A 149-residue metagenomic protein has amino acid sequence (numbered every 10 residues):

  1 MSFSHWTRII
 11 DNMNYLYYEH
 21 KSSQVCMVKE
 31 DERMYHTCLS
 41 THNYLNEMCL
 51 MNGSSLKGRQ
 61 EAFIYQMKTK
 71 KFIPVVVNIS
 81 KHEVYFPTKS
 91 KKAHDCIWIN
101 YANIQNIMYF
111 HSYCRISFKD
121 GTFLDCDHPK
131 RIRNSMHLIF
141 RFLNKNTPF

Functional and structural regions predicted by a protein language model:
M1-I99, Q105-F149: Eukaryotic intrinsically disordered, low-complexity regulatory linkers and tails enriched in Ser/Thr/Pro
